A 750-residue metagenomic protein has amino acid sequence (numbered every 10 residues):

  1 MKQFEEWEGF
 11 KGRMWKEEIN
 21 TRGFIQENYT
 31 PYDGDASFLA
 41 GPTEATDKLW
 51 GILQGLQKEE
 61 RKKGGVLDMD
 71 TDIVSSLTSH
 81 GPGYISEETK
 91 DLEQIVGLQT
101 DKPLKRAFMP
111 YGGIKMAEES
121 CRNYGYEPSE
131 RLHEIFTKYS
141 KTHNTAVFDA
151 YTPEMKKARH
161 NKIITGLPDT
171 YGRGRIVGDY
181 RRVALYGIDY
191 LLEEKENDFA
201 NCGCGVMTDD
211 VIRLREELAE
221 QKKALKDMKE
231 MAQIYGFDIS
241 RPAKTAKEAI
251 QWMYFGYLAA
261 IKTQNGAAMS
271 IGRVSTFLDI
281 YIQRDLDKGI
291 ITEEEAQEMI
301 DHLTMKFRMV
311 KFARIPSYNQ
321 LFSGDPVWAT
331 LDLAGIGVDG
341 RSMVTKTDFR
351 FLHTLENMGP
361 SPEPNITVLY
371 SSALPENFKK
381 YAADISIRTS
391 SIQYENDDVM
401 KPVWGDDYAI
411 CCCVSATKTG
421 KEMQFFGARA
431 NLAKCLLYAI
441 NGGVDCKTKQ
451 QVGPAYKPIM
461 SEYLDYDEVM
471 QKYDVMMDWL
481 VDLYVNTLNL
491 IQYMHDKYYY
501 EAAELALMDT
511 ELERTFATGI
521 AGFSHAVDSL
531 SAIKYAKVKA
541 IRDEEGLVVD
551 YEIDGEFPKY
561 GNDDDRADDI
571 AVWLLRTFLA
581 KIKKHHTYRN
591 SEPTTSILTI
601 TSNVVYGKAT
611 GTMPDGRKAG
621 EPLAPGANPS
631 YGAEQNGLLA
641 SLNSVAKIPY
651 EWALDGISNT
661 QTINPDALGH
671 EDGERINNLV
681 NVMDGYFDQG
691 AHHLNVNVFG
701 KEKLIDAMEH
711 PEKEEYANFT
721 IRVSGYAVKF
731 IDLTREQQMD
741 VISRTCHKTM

Functional and structural regions predicted by a protein language model:
K2-M750: Conserved catalytic cores of very large enzyme subunits
